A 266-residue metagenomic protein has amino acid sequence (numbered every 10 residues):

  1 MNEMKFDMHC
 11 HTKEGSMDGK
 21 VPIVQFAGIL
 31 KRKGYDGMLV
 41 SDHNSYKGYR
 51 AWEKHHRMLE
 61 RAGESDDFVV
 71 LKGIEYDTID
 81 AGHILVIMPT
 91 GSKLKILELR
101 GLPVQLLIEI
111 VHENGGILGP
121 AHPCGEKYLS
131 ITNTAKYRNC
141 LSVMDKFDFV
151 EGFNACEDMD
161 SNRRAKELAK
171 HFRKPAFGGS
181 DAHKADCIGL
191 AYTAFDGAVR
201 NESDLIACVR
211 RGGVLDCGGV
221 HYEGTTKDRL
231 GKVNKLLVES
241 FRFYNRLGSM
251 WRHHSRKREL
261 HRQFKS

Functional and structural regions predicted by a protein language model:
M1-T12, S16, K20-I29, E53-M58 (+3 more regions): Charged catalytic cores and adjacent phosphate/nucleic-acid-binding surfaces used for phosphate/nucleic-acid chemistry
N2-M4, G34-G37, E64-V70, N114-G116 (+2 more regions): Short, well-ordered coil/turn segments that N-cap beta-strands
D7, A27-K47, I117-G119: Divalent metal-dependent hydrolysis catalytic cores, especially in the metallo-beta-lactamase
H43, A121-C124, A182: Short, well-ordered beta-to-alpha junction loops that form the rim of enzyme active sites and present histidine/acidic
Y46-L71, L247: Short acidic, glycine/proline-enriched helix-loop-strand junctions
E98-V104: Caspase-like (clan CD) cysteine peptidase catalytic core
I117-L129: Aromatic-lined carbohydrate-recognition surfaces of secreted/lumenal glycan-active proteins
